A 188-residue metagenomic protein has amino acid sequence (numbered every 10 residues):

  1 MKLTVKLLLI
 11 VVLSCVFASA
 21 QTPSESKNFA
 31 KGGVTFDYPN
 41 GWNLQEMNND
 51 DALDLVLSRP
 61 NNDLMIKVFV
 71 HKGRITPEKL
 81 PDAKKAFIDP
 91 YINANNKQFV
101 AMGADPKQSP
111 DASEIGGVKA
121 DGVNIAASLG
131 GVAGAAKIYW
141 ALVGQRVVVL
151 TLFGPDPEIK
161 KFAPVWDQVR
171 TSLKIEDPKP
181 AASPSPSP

Functional and structural regions predicted by a protein language model:
M1-L3: N-terminal secretory signal peptides that target proteins for export/translocation
K6-V16: Bacterial N-terminal signal peptides
T22-A52: N-terminal "mature-domain start" segment
G33, P81-D89, D156-D167: Soluble non-cytosolic domains of exported or imported proteins
F36, N40, D89, N93 (+2 more regions): Solvent-exposed, polar/charged alpha-helical surfaces in well-ordered, non-transmembrane soluble domains, broadly
P39-G41, F69-H71, T151-F153: Active-site-proximal beta-strand/loop segments in catalytic clefts of secreted hydrolases
M47-K137, A141-L142, V147: Conserved polar/disulfide-associated segments of primarily extracytoplasmic proteins
R146-P188: Surface-exposed amphipathic alpha-helical segments
